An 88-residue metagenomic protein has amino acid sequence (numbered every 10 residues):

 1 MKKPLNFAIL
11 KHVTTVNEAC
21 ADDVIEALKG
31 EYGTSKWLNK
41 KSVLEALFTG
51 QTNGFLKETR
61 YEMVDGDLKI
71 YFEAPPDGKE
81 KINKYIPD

Functional and structural regions predicted by a protein language model:
M1-E18: Short alpha-helical segments that sit at the start of domains
K11, T15, G30-T34, E62: General structural signal for alpha-helix termini and helix-helix connectors
A19-K29: Short acidic, hydrophobic short linear motifs in intrinsically disordered regions
K29-L44: Short, positively charged loop/turn segments that connect secondary-structure elements
L44-Q51: Short, hydrophobic-biased segments on the C-terminal half of alpha helices that form "recognition helices"
Q51-E62: A short, conserved structural fragment
R60-I70: Short, Lys/Arg-rich nucleic-acid/phosphate-binding segment
I70-D88: Short, amphipathic alpha-helical interaction segments positioned at domain boundaries
